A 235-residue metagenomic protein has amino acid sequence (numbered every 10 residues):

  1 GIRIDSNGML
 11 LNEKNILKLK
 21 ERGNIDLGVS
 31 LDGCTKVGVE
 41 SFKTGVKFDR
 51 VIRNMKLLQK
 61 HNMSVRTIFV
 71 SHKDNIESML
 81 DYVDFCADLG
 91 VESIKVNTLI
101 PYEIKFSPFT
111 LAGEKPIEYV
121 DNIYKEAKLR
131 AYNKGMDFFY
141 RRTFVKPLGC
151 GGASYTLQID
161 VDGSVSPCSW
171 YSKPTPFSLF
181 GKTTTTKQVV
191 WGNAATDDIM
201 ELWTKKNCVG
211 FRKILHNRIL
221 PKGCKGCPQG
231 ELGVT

Functional and structural regions predicted by a protein language model:
G1-L99, G113-E114: Radical SAM/AdoMet-radical enzyme domain recognition
N62-M63, P116-V145, W170-G226: C-terminal accessory region of radical SAM enzymes
I100-E103, F144-L148: Short, catalytically relevant binding-site loops at active-site mouths
I104-P116: Nucleotide-sugar-dependent glycosyltransferase catalytic core
G149-S154: Short, small/polar residue-rich loop motifs at catalytic or cofactor-binding pockets
T156, P174, G230-G233: Secreted/processed peptides and extracellular or luminal domains of membrane proteins
I159-D160: Short, acidic, Ser/Thr-enriched surface-loop or helix-capping motifs
S164-V165: Hydrophobic "anchor" residues
